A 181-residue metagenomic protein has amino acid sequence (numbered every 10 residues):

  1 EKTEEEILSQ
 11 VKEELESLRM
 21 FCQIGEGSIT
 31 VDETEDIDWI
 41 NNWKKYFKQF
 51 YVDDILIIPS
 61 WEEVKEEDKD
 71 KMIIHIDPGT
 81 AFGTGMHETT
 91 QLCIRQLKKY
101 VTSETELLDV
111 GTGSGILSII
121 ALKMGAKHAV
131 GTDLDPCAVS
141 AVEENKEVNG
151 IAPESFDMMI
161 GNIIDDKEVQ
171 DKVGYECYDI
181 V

Functional and structural regions predicted by a protein language model:
E1-E67: N-terminal auxiliary segments of SAM/dcSAM-dependent transferases
E33, P59-W61, P78, T112 (+1 more regions): Short, structured patches in soluble enzyme cores that scaffold and shape functional sites
W61, I160-V169: Conserved SAM/SAH-binding loop
D70-P78: A short, charged helix-loop
T80, T84-I163: Conserved SAM/SAH cofactor-binding pocket of Class I
V169-I180: A short acidic, Gly/Pro-enriched loop at the edge of an enzyme's catalytic core that lines a small-molecule cofactor
